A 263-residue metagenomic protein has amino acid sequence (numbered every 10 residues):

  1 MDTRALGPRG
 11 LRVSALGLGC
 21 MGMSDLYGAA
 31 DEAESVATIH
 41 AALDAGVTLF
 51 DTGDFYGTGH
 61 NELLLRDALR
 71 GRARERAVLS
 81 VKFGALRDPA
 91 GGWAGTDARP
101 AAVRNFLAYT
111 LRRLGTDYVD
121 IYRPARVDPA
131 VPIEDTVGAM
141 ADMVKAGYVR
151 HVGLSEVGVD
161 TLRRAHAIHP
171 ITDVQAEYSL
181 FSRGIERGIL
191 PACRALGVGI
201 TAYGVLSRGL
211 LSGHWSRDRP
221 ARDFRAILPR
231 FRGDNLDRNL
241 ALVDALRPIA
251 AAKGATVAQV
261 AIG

Functional and structural regions predicted by a protein language model:
M1-A77: N-terminal binding-site loop/beta-alpha segment at the start of enzyme catalytic domains that lines or forms
L6, L18, S35, F50 (+11 more regions): Conserved, mostly hydrophobic/aromatic
P8-Y27, S80-A94, Y118, R123: N-terminal small/glycine-rich loop or linker at the start of catalytic domains across soluble metabolic enzymes
L11-L16, G46-L49, A73-A77, T116-D120 (+4 more regions): Short, well-ordered coil/turn segments that N-cap beta-strands
A30-A42, A98-L114, G158-R164: Short, acidic/polar
R66-V81, G138, D142, A146: Alpha-helix-loop-beta-strand connector modules within alpha/beta enzyme cores
L111-P129: Active-site groove signature of glycoside hydrolases
V127-G263: Beta/alpha (TIM)-barrel catalytic core signal, keyed to glycine-rich beta->alpha loops juxtaposed to Asp/Glu that bind
